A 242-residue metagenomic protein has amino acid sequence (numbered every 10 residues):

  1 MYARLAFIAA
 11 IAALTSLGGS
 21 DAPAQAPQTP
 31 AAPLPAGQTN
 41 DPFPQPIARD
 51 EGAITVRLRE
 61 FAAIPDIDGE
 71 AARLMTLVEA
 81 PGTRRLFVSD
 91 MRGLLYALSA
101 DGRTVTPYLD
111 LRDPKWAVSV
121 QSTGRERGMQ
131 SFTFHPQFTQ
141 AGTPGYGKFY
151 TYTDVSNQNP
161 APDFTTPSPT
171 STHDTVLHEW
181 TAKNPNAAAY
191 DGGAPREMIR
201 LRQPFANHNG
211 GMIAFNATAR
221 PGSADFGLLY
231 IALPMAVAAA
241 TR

Functional and structural regions predicted by a protein language model:
M1-R4: Positively charged n-region of N-terminal signal peptides that target proteins for export
A6-S16: Bacterial N-terminal signal peptides
P27-R242: Acidic, Gly/Ser/Thr-rich repeat motifs that build Ca2+-stabilized beta-propeller blades
